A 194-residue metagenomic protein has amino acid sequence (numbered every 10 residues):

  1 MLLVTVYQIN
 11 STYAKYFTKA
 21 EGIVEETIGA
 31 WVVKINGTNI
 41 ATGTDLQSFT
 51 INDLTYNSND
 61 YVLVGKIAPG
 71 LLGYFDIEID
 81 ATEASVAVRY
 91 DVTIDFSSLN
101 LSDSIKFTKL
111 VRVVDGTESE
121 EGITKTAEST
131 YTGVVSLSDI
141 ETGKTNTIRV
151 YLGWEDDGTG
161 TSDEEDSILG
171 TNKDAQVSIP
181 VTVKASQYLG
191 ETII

Functional and structural regions predicted by a protein language model:
M1-T12, Y16-T27, G65-I67, I79 (+4 more regions): Solvent-exposed loop/turn and edge beta-strand elements of beta-rich ligand-binding domains
M1-Y56, K173-T182, S186-I194: Short, polar/proline-rich extracytoplasmic segments that appear immediately after membrane translocation
Y7-N10, E25, T50, P69 (+4 more regions): Generic detection of intrinsically disordered/low-complexity segments and helix-coil linkers/edges
T18, A68-D95, G133-I194: C-terminal, structured domain-capping segment
G29-L54, T93-V134: A surface/secretory-pathway sequence property marking extracellular, secreted, or lumenal proteins enriched
N36, Y61, G158-G160: Intrinsically disordered, low-complexity regulatory segments enriched in acidic/serine/proline/glutamine/glycine
I40-L101: Amphipathic alpha-helical "stem/stalk" segments
T50-P69, G116-D156: Extracellular adhesion/glycan-binding regions together with long Ser/Thr- and acidic-residue-rich low-complexity tracts
